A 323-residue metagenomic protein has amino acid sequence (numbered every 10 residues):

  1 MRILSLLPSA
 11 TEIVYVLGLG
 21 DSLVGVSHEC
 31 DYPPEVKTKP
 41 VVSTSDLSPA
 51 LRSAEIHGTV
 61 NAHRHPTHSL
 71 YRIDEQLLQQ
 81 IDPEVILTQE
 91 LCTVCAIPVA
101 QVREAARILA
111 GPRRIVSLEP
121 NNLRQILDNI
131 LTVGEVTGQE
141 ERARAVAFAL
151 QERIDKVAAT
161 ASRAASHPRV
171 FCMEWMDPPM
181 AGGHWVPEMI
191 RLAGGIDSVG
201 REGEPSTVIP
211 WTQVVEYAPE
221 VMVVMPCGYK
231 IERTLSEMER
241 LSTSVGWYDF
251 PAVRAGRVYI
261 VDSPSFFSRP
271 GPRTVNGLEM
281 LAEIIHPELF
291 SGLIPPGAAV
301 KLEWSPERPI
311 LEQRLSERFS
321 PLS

Functional and structural regions predicted by a protein language model:
M1-S323: N-terminal ligand-binding lobe of clamshell/alpha-beta domains
